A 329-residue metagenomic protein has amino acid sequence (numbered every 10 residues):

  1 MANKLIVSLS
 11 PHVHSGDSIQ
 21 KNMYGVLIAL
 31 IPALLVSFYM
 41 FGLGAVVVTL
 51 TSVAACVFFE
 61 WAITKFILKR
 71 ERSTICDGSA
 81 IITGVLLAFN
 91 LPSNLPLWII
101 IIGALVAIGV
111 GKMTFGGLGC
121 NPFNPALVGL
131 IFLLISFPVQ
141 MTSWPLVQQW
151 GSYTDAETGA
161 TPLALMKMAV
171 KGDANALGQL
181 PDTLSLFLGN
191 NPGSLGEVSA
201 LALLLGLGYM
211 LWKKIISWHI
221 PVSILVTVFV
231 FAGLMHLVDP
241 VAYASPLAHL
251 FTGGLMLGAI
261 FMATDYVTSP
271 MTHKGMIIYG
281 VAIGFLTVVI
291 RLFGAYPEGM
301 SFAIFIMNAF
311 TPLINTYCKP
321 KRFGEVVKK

Functional and structural regions predicted by a protein language model:
M1-V57: N-terminal signal-anchor module of multipass membrane proteins
M1-Y24, F66, L292-K329: Cytosolic-side transmembrane-helix boundaries in multi-pass membrane proteins
S10, F58-R70, I108-G119, L205-K214 (+1 more regions): C-terminal ends of transmembrane helices
L35-L87: Membrane helical hairpin/interfacial module
L43-A55, N94-G103, L186-A200, Y243-L255: Structural signature of hydrophobic alpha-helical transmembrane segments
S79-Y153: A generic, well-ordered mixed alpha/beta core segment in the N-terminal half of proteins
P122-L127, P246-G253, M276, G294-M307: Loop-to-transmembrane alpha-helix initiation sites
F123-L204: Long hydrophobic alpha-helical segments that form multi-pass transmembrane helix bundles in integral membrane proteins
